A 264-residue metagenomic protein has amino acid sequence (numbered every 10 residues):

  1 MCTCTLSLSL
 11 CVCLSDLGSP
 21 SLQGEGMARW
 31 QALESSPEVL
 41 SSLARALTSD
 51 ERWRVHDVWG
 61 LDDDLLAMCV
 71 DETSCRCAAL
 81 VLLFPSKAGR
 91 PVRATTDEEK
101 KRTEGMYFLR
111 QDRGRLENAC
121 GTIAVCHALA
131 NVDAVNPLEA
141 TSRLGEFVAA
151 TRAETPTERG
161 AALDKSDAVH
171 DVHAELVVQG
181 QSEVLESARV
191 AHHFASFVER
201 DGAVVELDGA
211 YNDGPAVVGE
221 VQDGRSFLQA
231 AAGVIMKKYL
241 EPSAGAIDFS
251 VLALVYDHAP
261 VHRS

Functional and structural regions predicted by a protein language model:
M1-L14: Intrinsically disordered, low-complexity terminal segments enriched in Ser/Thr
G18-S264: Cysteine-dependent deubiquitinase/ubiquitin-like isopeptidase catalytic cores across multiple families
